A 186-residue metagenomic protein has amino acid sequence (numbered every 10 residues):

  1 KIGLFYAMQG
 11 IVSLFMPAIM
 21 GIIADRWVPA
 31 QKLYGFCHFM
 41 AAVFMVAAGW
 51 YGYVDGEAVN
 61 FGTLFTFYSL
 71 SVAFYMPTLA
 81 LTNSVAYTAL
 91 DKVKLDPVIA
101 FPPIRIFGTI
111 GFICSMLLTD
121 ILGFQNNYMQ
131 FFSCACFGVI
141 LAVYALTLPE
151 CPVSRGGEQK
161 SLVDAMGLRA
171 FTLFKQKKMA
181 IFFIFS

Functional and structural regions predicted by a protein language model:
K1-Y6, P97, F101: Juxtamembrane helix-start elements in MFS-like secondary transporters
L4-A24: Central cavity-lining transmembrane alpha-helices of secondary-active solute carriers, predominantly the Major
V12-L14, I99-D120: Glycine-rich segments within core transmembrane alpha-helices of 12-TM secondary carriers
D25-F39: Cytoplasmic membrane-interface "Motif A"-like loop-to-helix N-cap segments of 12-TM Major Facilitator Superfamily
F39-A58: C-terminal ends and interior cores of transmembrane alpha-helices in multi-pass membrane transporters/permeases
F67-F107: Cytoplasmic helix-loop-helix junction between adjacent transmembrane helices in 12-TM secondary transporters
Q130-T147: Symmetry-related core transmembrane helices of the 12-TM Major Facilitator Superfamily/SLC fold
P149-F185: Juxtamembrane intracellular "pre-TM" segments in multi-pass secondary transporters
